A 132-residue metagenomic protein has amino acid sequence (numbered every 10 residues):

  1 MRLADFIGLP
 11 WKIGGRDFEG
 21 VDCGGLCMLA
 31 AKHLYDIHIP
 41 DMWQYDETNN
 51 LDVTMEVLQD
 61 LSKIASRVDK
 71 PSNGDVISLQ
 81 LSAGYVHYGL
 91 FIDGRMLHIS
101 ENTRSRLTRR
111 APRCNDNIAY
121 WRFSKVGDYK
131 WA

Functional and structural regions predicted by a protein language model:
M1-K63, N73, Q80, V86-H87 (+1 more regions): N-terminal capping segments
K63-S66, A83-A132: Aromatic- and glycine-rich peptidoglycan recognition patches
V76-S78, L97: Hydrophobic beta-strand signal
